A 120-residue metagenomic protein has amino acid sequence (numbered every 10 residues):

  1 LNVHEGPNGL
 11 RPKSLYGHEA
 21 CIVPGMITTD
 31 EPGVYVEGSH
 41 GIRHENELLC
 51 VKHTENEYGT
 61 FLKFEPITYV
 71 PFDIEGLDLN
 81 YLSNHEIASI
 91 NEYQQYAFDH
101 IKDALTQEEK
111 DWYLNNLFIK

Functional and structural regions predicted by a protein language model:
L1: C-terminal active-site-proximal or functional interface alpha/beta core segments in diverse enzymes
H4-K120: Charged, cofactor-coupling segments
